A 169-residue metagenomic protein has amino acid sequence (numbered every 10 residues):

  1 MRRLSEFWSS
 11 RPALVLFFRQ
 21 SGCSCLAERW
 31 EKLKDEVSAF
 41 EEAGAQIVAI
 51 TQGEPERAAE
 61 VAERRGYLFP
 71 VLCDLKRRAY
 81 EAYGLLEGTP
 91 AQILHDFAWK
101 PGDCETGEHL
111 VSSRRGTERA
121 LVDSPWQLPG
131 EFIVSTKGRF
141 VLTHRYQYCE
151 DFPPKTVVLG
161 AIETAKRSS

Functional and structural regions predicted by a protein language model:
M1-R3, L33-E36, E118-R119: A generic local structural motif
L4-K34, Q46: Short active-site neighborhood of thiol/selenol oxidoreductases, capturing the structured segment around
S9-S10, E42, W126: A generic fold-level signal
F18, T51, S135: Short beta-strand/turn micro-motifs composed of small residues that flank or help shape donor/cofactor-binding pockets
E28-E81: Structural microenvironment flanking redox-active thiols in thiol-disulfide oxidoreductases
D74-E150: Thiol/selenol-based redox catalytic cores and closely related redox-interacting motifs
C149-T164: A short, polar/charged loop-to-alpha-helix boundary motif
S168-S169: Cysteine/selenocysteine-centered motifs that mediate thiol-based redox chemistry or coordinate metal-sulfur cofactors
